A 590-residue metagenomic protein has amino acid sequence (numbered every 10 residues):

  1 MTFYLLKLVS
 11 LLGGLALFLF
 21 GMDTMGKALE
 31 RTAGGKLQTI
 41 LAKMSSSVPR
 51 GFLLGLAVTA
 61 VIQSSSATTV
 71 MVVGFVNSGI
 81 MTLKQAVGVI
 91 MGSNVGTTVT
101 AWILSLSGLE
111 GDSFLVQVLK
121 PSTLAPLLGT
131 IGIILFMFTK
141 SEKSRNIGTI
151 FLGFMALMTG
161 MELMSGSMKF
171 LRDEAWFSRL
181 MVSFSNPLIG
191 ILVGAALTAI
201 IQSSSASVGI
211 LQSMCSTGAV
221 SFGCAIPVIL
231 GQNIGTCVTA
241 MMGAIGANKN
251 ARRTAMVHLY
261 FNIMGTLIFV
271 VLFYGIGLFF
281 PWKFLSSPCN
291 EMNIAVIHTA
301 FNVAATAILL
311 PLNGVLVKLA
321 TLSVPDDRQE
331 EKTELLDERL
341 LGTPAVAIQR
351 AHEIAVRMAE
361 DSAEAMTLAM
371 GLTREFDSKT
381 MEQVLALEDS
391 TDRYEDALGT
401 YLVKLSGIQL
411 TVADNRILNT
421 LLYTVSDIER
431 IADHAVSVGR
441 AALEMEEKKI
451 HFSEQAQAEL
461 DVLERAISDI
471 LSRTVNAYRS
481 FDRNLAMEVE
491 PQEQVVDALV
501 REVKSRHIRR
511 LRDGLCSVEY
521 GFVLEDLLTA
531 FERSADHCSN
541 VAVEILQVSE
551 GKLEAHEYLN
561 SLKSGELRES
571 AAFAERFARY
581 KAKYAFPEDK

Functional and structural regions predicted by a protein language model:
M1-V9, G111-T123, I147, F177-V182 (+2 more regions): Interfacial loop-to-helix junctions that mark the boundaries of transmembrane helices in multi-pass membrane
T2-V48, I147-A196, M214-T217: Helix-loop-helix hairpins and the membrane-proximal interhelical loops of multi-pass alpha-helical transport proteins
S10-D23, G55-T59, L127-T139, L152-M164 (+3 more regions): Hydrophobic core segments of alpha-helical transmembrane domains in multi-pass membrane transport and ion-translocation
G26-E30, V58-A67, G166-K169, L197-A206 (+2 more regions): Short helix-coil transition sites and intra-membrane helix breaks within transmembrane domains of multi-pass
M44-M71, P187-I210: Hydrophobic alpha-helical transmembrane segments of multi-pass integral membrane proteins, predominantly secondary
I80-G92, A219-V228, N250-Y260: Membrane-interface alpha-helices at helix entry/exit sites of multi-pass transporters
M81, S107, V220, G246-R252 (+3 more regions): Cytosolic, long alpha-helical scaffolding segments
L115-L128, R179, S183-F184, C224-G235: Structural signature of hydrophobic alpha-helical transmembrane segments
